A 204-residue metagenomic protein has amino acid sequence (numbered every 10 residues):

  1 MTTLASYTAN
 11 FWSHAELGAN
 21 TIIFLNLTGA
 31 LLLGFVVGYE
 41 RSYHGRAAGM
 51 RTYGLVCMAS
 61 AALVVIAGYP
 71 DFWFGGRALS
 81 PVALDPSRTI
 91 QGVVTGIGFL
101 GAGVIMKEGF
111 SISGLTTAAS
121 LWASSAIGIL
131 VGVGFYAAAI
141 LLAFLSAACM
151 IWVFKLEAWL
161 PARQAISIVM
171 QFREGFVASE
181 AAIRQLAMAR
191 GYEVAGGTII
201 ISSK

Functional and structural regions predicted by a protein language model:
M1-S80, D85-S87: Alpha-helical transmembrane segments and their membrane-interface boundaries that form or gate the permeation pathway
G34-A47, F99-I112, K155: C-terminal ends of transmembrane helices
L55-V65, A119-V131, E174: Small-residue-rich segments of transmembrane alpha-helices in multi-pass membrane proteins, especially helix faces
G68-P70, R88-L100: Ligand-binding beta-strand-loop-alpha-helix segment within the catalytic cores of soluble metabolic enzymes
A83-S87, I105-T116: Short, amphipathic, aromatic/basic-enriched membrane-interface segments that mark the entry/exit of transmembrane
V93, S113-A123: Short hydrophobic alpha-helical membrane-embedded segments
V104-M106, I127-G134, F154: Hydrophobic alpha-helical transmembrane segments
F135-I200: Canonical alpha-helical transmembrane segment with a positive-inside/aromatic-interface signature
